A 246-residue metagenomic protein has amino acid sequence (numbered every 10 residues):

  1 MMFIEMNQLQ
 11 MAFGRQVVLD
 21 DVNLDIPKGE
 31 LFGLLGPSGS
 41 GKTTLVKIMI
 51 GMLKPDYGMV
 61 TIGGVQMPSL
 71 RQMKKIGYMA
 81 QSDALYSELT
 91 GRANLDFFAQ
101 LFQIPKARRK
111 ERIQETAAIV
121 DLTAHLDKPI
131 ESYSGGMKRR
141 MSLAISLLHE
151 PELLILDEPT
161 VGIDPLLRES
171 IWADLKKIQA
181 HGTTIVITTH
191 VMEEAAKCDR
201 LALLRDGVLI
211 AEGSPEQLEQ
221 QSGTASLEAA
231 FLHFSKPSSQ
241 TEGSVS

Functional and structural regions predicted by a protein language model:
I50: Helix-to-loop junction immediately C-terminal to a conserved catalytic motif
G58-K74: Conserved ABC transporter NBD signature motif
D96, Q100, A107-H125: Conserved ABC ATPase "signature" region
L154-E158: Catalytic Walker B motif of ABC-type/P-loop ATPase nucleotide-binding domains
E212-G213: ABC ATPase "signature
